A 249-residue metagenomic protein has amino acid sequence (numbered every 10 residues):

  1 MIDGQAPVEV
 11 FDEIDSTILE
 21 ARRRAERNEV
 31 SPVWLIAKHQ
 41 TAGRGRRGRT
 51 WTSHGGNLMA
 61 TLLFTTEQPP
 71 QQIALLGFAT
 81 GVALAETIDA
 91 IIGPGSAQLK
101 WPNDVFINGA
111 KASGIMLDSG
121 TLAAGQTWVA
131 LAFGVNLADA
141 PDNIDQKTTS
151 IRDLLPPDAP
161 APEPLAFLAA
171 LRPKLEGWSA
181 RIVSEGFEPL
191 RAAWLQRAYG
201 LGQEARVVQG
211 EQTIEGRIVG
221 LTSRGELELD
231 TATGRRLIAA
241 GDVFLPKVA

Functional and structural regions predicted by a protein language model:
M1-A90, K111, T121, A249: N-terminal lobe of the biotin/lipoate ligase/transferase fold
M1-D3, A74, F78-S96, I107-A249: Long, positively charged amphipathic alpha-helical accessory segments at protein N-termini or as interdomain linkers
